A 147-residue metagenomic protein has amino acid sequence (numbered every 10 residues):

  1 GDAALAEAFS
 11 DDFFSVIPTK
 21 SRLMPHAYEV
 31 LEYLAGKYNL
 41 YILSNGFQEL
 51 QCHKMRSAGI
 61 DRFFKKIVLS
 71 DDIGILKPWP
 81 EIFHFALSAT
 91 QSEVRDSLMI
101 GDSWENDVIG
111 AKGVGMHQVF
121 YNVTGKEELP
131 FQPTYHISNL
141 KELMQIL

Functional and structural regions predicted by a protein language model:
G1-A4, P130: Short, glycine- and charge-enriched coil/turn segments that flank and shape catalytic ligand pockets
A3-E7, D11-Y41, P80: Short, acidic loop-to-helix structural element flanking the phosphoryl-transfer center in phosphate-processing enzymes
Y28, E32, Y41-L147: Asp-based, Mg2+/Mn2+-dependent phosphohydrolase catalytic module
